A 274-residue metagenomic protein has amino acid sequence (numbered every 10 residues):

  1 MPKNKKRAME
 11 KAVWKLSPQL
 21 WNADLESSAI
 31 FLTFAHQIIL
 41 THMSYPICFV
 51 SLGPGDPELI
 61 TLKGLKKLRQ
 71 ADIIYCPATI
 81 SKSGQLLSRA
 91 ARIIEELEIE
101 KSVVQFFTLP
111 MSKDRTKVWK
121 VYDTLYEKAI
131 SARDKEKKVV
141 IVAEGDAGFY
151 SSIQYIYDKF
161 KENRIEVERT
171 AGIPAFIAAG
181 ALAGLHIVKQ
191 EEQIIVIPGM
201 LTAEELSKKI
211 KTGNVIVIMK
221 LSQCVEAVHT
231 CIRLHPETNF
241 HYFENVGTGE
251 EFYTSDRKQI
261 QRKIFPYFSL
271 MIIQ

Functional and structural regions predicted by a protein language model:
F31-F34: Aromatic (phenylalanine/tyrosine) cluster motif
H42-P57, L62-L65, R69-I165, S255 (+2 more regions): Class I S-adenosyl-L-methionine
I47, I210-Q274: A contiguous loop/helix-start segment that scaffolds small-molecule binding in enzyme catalytic cores
I74-A78, R169-T170, H241-E244: Short internal beta-strands
G145-K209, R262: Class I SAM-dependent methyltransferase SAM-binding "motif I" and its flanking Rossmann-like core
